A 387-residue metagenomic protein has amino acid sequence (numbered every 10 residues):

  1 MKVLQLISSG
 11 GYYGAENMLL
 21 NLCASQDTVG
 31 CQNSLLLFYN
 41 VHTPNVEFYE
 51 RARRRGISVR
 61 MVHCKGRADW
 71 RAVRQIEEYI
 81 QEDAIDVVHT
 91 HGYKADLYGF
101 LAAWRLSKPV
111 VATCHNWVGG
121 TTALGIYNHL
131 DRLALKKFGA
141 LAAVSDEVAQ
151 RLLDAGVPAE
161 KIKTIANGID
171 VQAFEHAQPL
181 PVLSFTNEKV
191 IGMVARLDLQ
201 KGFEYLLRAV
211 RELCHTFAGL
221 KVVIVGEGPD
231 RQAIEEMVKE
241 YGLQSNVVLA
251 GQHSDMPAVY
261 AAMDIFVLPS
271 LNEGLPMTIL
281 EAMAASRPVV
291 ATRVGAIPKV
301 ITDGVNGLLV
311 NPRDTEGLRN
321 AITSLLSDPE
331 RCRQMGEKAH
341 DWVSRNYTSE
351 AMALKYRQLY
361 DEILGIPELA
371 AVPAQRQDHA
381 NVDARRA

Functional and structural regions predicted by a protein language model:
Q5-A68, A72: N-terminal strand-loop element at the rim of the active site of nucleotide-sugar-dependent glycosyltransferases
E16-A24, K189, M193-H215, V222-I224 (+4 more regions): A conserved mid-protein helix/loop that constitutes part of the nucleotide-sugar donor-binding site
K65-R67, R71, Q150-D154, A159-S184 (+1 more regions): Acidic anion/phosphate-binding donor-loop and adjacent secondary structure in glycosyltransferase catalytic cores
V111-V144: A conserved, positively charged/aromatic
G219, G317, S324, R331-N346 (+1 more regions): A short, well-ordered alpha-helix in the C-terminal region of glycosyltransferases
Q252, L271: Aromatic "clamp/platform" in nucleotide-sugar-dependent glycosyltransferases that forms part of the donor/acceptor
P288-A291, I301: Short hydrophobic beta-strand element within catalytic cores of glycosyltransferases and related nucleotide-activated
D303-G304, L308-T315, S324-P329: Conserved acidic donor-binding segment of nucleotide-sugar-dependent glycosyltransferases
